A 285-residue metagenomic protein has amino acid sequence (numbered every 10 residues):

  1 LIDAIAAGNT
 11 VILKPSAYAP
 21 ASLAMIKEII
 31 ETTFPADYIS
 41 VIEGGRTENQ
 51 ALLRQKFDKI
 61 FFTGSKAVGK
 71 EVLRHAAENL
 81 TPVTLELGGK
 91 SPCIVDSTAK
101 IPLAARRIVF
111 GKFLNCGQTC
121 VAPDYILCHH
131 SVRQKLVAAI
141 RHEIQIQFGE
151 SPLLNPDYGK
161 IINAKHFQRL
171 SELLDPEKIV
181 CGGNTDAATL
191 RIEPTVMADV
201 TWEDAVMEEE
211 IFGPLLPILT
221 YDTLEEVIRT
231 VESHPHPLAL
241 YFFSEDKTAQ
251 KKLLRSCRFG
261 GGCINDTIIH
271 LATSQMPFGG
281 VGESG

Functional and structural regions predicted by a protein language model:
L1-L103, Y221: Rossmann-like NAD(P) dinucleotide-binding subdomain of oxidoreductase/dehydrogenase enzymes
Y18, C128, H270: Glycine-/small-residue-rich active-site loops that bind phosphorylated ligands and cofactors
F34, A67-W202, L224-E225, R229 (+1 more regions): ALDH superfamily catalytic-core signature
G45, T63, G111, F243-S244 (+1 more regions): Conserved residues at the C-terminal ends of beta-strands
N49-Q50, A105, I228, K251: Short hydrophobic/charged patches on amphipathic alpha-helices used for structural packing and interfaces
L53-R54, L87-G88, T119-V121, L154-N155 (+2 more regions): Short glycine-enriched loop/turn motifs at secondary-structure junctions
I94, R191-G285: Conserved C-terminal structural/oligomerization subdomain of aldehyde/semialdehyde dehydrogenase
